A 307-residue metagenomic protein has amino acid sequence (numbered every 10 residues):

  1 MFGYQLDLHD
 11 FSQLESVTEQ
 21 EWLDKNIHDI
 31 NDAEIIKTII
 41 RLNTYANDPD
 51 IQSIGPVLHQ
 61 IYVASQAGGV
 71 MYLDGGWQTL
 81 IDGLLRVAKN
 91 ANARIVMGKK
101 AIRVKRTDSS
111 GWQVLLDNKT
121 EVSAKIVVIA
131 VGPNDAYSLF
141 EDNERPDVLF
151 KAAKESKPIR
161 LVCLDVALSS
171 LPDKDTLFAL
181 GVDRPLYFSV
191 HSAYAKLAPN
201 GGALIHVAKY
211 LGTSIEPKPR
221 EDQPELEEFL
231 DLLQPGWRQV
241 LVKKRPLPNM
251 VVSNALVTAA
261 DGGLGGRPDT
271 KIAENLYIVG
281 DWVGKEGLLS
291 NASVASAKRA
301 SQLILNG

Functional and structural regions predicted by a protein language model:
M1-L58: Rossmann-like flavin
S12-E19, D32-A33, L73, W77 (+5 more regions): Generic structural signal for well-ordered, non-membrane alpha-helical segments in soluble metabolic enzymes
I27-T38, L149-A153, G236-V242: Short, surface-exposed acidic
H59-N118, V122: Helical element adjacent to the flavin cofactor pocket in flavoenzyme catalytic cores
G69, K151-E155, V283-L288: A short glycine/serine-rich beta->alpha loop
I95-M97, I129, I278: A structural signal for the hydrophobic beta-strands that form the central parallel beta-sheet of Rossmann-like
K100-A203, T213-S214, R267: Mid-domain catalytic core of redox enzymes that form a hydrophobic substrate pocket/lid adjacent to a catalytic redox
H191-G307: Conserved flavin/dinucleotide-binding core of flavoenzymes
